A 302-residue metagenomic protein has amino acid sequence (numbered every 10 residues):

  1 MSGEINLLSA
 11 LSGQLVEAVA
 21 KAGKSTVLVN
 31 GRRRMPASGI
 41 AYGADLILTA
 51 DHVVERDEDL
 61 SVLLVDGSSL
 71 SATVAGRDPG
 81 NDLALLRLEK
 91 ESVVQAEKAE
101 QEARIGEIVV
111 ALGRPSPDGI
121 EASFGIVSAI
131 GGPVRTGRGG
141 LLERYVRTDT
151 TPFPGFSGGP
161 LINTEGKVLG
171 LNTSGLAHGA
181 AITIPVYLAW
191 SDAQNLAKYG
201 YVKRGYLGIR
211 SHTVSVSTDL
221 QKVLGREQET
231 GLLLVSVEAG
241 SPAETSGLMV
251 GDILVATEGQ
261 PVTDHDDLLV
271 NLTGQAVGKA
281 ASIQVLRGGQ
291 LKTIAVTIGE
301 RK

Functional and structural regions predicted by a protein language model:
G3-L7, G23-E121, P154, A177 (+7 more regions): Conserved active-site neighborhood of the chymotrypsin/trypsin-like protease fold
E4-L7, E17, T73, R87 (+1 more regions): C-terminal recognition in membrane/secretory proteostasis and scaffolding
L8, K167-G205, G274: C-terminal subregion of chymotrypsin/trypsin-like serine protease catalytic domains
S12, V16-V19, F124, V186-Q194 (+2 more regions): Extracytoplasmic/secreted envelope proteins and their assembly/folding machinery, especially bacterial periplasmic
G23-S25, A84, L88-Q95, E121-G179 (+2 more regions): Active-site region of chymotrypsin-like
G31, R114, G132, G159 (+4 more regions): Short, conserved catalytic or interaction motifs in soluble domains
A44, A75-R77, I130, T151 (+5 more regions): Residue-level recognition of beta-strand microenvironments
D45, G106-L112, L161, G166 (+2 more regions): A structural signal for short beta-strand/turn segments enriched in small hydrophobics and glycine
